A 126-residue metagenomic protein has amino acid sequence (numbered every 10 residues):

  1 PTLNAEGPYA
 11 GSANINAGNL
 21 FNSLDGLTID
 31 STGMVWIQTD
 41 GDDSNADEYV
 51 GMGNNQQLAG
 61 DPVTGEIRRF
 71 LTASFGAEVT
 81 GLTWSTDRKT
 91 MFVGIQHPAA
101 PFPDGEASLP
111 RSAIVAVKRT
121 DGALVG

Functional and structural regions predicted by a protein language model:
P1-G126: Sequence/structural signature of beta-propeller domains
